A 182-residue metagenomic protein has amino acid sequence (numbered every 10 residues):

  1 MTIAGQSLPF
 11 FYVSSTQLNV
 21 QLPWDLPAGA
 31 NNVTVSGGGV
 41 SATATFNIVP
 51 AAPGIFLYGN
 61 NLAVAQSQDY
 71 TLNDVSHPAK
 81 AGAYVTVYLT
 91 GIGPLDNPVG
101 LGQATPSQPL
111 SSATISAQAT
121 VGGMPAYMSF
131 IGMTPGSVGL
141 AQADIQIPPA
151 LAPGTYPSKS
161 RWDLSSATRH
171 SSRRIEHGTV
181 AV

Functional and structural regions predicted by a protein language model:
M1-V182: A sequence-level detector for low-complexity, Ser/Thr- and acidic-rich stretches
